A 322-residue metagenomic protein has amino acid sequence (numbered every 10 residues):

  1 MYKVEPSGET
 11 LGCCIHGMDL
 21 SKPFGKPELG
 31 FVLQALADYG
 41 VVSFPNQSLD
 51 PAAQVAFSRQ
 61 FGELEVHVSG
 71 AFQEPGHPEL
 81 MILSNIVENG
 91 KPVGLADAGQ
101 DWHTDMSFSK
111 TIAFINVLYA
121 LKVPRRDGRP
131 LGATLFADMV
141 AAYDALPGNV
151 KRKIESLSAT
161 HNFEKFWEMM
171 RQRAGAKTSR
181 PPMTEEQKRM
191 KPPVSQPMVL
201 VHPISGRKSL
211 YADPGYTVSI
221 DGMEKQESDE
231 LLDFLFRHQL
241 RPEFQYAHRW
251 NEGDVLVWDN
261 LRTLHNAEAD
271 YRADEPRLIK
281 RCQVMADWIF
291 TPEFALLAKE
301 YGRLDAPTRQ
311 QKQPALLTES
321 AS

Functional and structural regions predicted by a protein language model:
M1-E252, L261-S322: Non-heme Fe(II) oxygenase catalytic core, chiefly the N-lobe of the double-stranded beta-helix
